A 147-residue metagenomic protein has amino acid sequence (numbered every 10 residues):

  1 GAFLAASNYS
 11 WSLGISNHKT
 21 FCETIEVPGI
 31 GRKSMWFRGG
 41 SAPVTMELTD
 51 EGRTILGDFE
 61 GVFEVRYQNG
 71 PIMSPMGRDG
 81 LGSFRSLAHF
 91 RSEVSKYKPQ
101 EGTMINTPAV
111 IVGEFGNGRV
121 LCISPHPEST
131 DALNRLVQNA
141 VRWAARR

Functional and structural regions predicted by a protein language model:
G1-G61: A glycine-rich, often tryptophan-bearing local segment used as a flexible ligand/cofactor-contacting loop or short
E23-T24, R142-R147: Mature N-terminal, pre-catalytic/accessory segment of carbohydrate-active enzymes
W36-R135, R147: Catalytic beta-strand/loop cores that center a nucleophilic Ser/Cys/Thr and support acyl-enzyme chemistry
